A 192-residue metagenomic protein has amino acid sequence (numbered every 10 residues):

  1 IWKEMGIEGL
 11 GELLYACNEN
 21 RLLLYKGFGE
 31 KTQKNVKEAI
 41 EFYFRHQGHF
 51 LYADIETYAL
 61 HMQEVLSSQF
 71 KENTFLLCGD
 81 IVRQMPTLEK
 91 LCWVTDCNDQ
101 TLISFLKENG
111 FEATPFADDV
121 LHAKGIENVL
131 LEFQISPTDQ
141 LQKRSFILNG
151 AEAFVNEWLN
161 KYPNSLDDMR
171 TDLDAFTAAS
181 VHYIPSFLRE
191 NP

Functional and structural regions predicted by a protein language model:
I1-E89, T95-F116, L121, L130 (+3 more regions): Accessory alpha-helical DNA-binding modules that contact the DNA backbone or grooves
G125-P163: Conserved, surface-exposed functional patches that form binding/active-site neighborhoods
